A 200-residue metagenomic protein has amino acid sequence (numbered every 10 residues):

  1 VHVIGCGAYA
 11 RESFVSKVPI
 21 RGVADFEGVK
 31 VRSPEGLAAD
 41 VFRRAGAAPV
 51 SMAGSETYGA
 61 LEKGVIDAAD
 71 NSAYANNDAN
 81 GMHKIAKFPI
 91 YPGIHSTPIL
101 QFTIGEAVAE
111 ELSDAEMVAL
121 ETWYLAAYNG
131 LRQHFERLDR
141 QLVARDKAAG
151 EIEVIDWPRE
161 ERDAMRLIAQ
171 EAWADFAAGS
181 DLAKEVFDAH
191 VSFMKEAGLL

Functional and structural regions predicted by a protein language model:
V1-L200: N-terminal secretory/targeting leader peptides
